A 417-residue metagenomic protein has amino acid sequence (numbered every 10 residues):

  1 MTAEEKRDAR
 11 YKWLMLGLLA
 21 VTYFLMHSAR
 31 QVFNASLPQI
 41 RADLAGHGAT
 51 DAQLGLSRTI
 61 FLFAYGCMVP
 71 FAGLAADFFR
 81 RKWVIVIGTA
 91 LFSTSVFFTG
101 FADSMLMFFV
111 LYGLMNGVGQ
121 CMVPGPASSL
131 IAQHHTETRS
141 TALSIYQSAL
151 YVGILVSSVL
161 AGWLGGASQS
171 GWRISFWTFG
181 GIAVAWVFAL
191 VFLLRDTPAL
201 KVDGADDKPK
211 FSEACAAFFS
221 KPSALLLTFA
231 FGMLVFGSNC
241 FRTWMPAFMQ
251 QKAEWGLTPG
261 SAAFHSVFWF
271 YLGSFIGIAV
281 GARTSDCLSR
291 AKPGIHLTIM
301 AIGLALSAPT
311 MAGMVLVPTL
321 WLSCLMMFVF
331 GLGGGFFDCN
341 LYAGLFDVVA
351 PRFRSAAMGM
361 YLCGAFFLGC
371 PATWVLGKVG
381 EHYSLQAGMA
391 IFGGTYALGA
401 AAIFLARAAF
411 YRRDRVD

Functional and structural regions predicted by a protein language model:
T2-D8, T197-T228: Juxtamembrane intracellular "pre-TM" segments in multi-pass secondary transporters
Q31, L62-P70, I154-L155, Y271-A279 (+1 more regions): Residue-level signature of mid-helix packing/kink "hotspots" within the transmembrane helices of 12-pass Major
F33-N34, P222-A279, D338, Y342: Extracytoplasmic gate region of multi-pass secondary transporters
C67-L106: Conserved MFS/SLC helix-loop-helix module at the cytosolic interface between two early adjacent transmembrane helices
W83-F98, I295-M311: Structural signature of the two symmetry-related core transmembrane helices
S95, L106-M122, W321-F336: Hydrophobic core of transmembrane alpha-helices in multi-pass small-molecule transporters, especially MFS/SLC-type
V110-L150: Cytoplasmic helix-loop-helix junction between adjacent transmembrane helices in 12-TM secondary transporters
Y146-F192, D196: Helix-loop-helix hairpin linking two adjacent transmembrane segments in secondary transporters
